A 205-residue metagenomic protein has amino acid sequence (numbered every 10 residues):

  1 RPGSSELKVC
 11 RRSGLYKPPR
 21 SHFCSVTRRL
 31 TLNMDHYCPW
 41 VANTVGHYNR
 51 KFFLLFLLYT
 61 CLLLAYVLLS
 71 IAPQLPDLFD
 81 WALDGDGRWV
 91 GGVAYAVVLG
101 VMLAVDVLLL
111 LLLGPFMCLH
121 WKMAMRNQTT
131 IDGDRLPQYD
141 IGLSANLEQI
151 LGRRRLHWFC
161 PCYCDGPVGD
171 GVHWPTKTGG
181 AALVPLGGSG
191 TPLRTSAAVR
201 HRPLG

Functional and structural regions predicted by a protein language model:
R1-G205: Membrane-associated feature with strongest affinity for ZDHHC
